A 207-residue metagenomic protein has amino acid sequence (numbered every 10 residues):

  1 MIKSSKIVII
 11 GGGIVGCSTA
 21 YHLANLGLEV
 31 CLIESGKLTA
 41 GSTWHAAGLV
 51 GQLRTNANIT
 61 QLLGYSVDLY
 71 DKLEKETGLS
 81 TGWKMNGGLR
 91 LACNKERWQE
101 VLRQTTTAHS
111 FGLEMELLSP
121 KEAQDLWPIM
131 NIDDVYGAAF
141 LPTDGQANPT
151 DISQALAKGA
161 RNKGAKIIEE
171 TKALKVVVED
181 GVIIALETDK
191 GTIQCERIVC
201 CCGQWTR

Functional and structural regions predicted by a protein language model:
M1-V15, C31: Beta1/beta-strand and adjacent pyrophosphate-binding region of the FAD-binding site in flavoprotein oxidoreductases
V15, L38, W205: Conserved Rossmann-like nucleotide-cofactor binding loop
A20, A24, G159: Gly/Ala-rich phosphate-binding loop of Rossmann-like dinucleotide-binding domains, activating on the conserved
A24-W44: Glycine-rich FAD pyrophosphate-binding loop
L26, F111, K163: Conserved dinucleotide-binding and phosphotransfer motif residues
L28-V30, M115, I198: Hydrophobic anchor at the start of a short beta-strand that flanks the dinucleotide cofactor-binding loop
G48-L126: Dinucleotide-binding Rossmann-like beta1-alpha1 core, especially the glycine-rich loop that anchors the ADP
F140-R197, C201-W205: Helical element adjacent to the flavin cofactor pocket in flavoenzyme catalytic cores
